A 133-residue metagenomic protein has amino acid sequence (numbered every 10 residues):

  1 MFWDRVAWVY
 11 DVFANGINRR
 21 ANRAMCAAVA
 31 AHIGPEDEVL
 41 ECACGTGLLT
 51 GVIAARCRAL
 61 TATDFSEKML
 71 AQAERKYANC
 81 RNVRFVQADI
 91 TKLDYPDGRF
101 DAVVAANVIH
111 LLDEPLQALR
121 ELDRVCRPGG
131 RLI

Functional and structural regions predicted by a protein language model:
M1-G34, L48, Q72, K76: Conserved class I S-adenosyl-L-methionine
G34, L112-D113, C126-R127: Helix-to-beta-strand junctions that scaffold the AdoMet/dcAdoMet cofactor pocket in Class I SAM-dependent enzymes
L40-K92: Class I SAM-dependent methyltransferase SAM/SAH-binding core
V104: A conserved beta-strand element that flanks and buttresses the S-adenosyl-L-methionine
N107-V108: Short catalytic micro-motifs in class I SAM-dependent methyltransferases
L116-P128: A short glycine-rich, Lys/Arg-flanked "PGG" loop and its adjoining helix->strand segment in the class I
G129-I133: Conserved beta-strand signature within the Rossmann-like core of class I S-adenosyl-L-methionine
